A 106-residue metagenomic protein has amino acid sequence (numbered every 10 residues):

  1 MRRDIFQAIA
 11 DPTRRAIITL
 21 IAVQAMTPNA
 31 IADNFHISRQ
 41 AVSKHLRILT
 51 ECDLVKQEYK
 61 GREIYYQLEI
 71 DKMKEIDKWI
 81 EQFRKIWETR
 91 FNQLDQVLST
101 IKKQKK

Functional and structural regions predicted by a protein language model:
M1, A8, T19-N34, R39 (+3 more regions): C-terminal regulatory/oligomerization modules of transcriptional regulators
F6-Q7, Y65: Short basic coil micro-motifs at the edges of alpha-helical modules that engage polyanionic partners
R15-I17: Pre-recognition alpha-helix immediately N-terminal to the DNA-recognition helix within helix-turn-helix or winged-helix
Y59-Y65: Short, Lys/Arg-rich nucleic-acid/phosphate-binding segment
